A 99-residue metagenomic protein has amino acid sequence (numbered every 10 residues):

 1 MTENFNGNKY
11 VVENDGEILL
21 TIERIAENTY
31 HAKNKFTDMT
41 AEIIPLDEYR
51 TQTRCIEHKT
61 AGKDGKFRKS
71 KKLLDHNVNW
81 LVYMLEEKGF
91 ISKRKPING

Functional and structural regions predicted by a protein language model:
M1-I25: Negatively charged, low-complexity tracts enriched in Asp/Glu with abundant Ser/Thr
F5, R24-I25, I43-P45, A61: Generic beta-strand structural signal
G7-K9, E27-H31, R50-Q52: A generic structural signal for beta-strand entry/edge sites
Y10, L19-L20, M39-A41, R68: Short, isolated positions in well-ordered beta-strands
V11-E13, K33-K35, K59-A61: A generic structural motif
H31-E48: A short, structured beta-strand/loop element
I44-G99: Mixed-charge, Lys/Arg-enriched low-complexity segments
